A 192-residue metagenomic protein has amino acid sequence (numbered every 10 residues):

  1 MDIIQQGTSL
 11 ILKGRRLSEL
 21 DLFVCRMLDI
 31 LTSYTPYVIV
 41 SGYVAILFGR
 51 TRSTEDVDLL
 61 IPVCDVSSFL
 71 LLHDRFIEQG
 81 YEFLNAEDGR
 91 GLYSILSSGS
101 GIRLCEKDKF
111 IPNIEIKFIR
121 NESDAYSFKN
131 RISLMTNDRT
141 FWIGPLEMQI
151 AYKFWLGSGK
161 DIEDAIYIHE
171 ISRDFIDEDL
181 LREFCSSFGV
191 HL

Functional and structural regions predicted by a protein language model:
M1-L192: Compositionally biased terminal segments of proteins
